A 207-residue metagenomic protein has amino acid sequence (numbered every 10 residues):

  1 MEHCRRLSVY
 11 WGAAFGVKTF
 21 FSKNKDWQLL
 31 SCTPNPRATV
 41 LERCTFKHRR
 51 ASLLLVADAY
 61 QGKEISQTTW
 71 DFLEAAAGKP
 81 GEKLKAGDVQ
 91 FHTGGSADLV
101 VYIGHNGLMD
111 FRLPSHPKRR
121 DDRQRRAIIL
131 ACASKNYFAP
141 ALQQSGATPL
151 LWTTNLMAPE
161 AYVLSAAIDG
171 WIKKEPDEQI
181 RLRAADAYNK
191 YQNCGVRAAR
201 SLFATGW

Functional and structural regions predicted by a protein language model:
R5-Y10, A14-T93: Functional beta-strand-loop-alpha-helix junction segments that form "active/interaction loops" within catalytic
A13-G16, I168-E178: Conserved, well-structured core segments that form the ligand-binding/active-site neighborhood of functional domains
G16-T19, K23, Q67-E74, P140 (+4 more regions): Charged/polar, solvent-exposed surface patches and flexible loops
A59-T68, K118-R119, L182-Q192: Short, surface-exposed, charge-dense and proline/glycine-enriched linear segments
Q90-G170: Catalytic cores of nucleophile-dependent amide-cleaving enzymes
D177-W207: Caspase-like cysteine protease fold
